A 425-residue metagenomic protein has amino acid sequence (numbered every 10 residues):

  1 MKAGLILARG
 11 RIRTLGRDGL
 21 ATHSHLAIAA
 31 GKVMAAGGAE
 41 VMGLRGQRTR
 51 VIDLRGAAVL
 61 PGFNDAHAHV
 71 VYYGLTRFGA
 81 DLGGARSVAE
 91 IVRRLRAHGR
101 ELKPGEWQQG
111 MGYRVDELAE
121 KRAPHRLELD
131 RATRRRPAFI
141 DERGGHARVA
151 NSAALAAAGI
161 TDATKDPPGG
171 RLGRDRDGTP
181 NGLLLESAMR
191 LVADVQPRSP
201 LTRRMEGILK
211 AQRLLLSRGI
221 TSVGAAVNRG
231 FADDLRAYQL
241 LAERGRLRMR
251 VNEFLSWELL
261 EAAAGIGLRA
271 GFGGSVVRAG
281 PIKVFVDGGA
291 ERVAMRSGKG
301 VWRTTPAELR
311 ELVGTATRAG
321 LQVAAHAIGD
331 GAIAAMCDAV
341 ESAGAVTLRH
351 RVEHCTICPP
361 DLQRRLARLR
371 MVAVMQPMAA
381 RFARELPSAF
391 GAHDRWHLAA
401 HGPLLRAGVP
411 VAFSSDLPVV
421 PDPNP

Functional and structural regions predicted by a protein language model:
K2-A8, R13, D18-I266, V284-I328 (+3 more regions): Divalent metal-binding segments
Q47-R48, L247, G274-V277, V346-L348 (+1 more regions): A short helix-to-beta-strand connector/capping loop
H69, G274-A290, L369-A380: Non-cysteine beta-strand/loop elements that form the S-adenosyl-L-methionine
L102, A132-T133, G271-V276, R406: Extracellular/periplasmic catalytic domains that process cell-envelope and extracellular macromolecules
E128, R370, G408: Conserved functional loop/turn residues at catalytic and ligand-binding sites
P137-A138, M371, P410: Generic structural signal for secondary-structure transition and capping sites
L241-R244, G267-V277, A345, L366-R370: Acidic (Asp/Glu)-rich catalytic clusters
V313-A324, I328-H350, H354-C355, P360-A367 (+1 more regions): His/Asp/Glu-enriched, well-ordered alpha-helical/loop segment that forms or immediately abuts the divalent-metal
